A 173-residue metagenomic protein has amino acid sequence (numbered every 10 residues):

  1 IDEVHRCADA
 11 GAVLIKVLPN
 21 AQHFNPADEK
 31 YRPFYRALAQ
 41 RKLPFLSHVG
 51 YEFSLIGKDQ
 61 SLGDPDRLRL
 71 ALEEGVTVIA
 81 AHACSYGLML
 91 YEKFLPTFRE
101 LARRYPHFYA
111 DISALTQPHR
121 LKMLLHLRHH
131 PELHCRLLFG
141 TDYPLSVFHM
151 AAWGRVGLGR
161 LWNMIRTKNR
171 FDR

Functional and structural regions predicted by a protein language model:
I1, Q22-E29, F53-L62, Y86-E92 (+2 more regions): Acidic-and-aromatic substrate-binding clefts and catalytic sites of carbohydrate-active enzymes
I1-Q60: Active-site gating/metal-coordination segments in enzymes
D2-A12, R32-R41, L68-G75, F98-Y105 (+1 more regions): Acidic (Asp/Glu)-rich catalytic clusters
V13-K16, K42-L46, T77-I79, H107-D111 (+1 more regions): Structural preference for beta-strand elements that scaffold enzyme active sites
K16-A21, S47-Y51, A80-A83, I112-A114 (+1 more regions): A cross-domain feature marking catalytic cores of carbohydrate-active enzymes and several ubiquitous metabolic/repair
G57-L101: Aromatic-anchored, glycine/proline-accented short structural segments that stabilize local strand-turns or short
S85-R173: H/E-rich (His + Asp/Glu) clusters that bind or coordinate divalent metals
